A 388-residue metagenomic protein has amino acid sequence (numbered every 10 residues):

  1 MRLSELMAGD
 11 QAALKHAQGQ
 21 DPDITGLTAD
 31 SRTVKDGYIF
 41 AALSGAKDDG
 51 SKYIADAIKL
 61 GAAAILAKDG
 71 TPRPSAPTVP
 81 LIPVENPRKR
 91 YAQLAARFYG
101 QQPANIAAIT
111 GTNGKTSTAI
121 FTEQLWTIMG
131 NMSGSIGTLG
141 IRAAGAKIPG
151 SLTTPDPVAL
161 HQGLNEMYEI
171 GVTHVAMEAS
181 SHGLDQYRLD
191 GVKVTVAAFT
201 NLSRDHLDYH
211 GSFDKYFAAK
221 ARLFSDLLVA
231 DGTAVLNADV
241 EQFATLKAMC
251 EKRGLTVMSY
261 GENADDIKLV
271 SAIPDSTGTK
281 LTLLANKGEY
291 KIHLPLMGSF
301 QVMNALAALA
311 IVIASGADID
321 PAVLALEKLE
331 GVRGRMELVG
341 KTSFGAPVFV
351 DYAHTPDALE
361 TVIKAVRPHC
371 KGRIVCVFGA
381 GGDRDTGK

Functional and structural regions predicted by a protein language model:
M1-Q93, R97, E241, K268-I273 (+3 more regions): N-terminal leader/targeting and accessory segments in enzymes
G9-D10, T71-P77, V194-V348, K371-G372: Acidic, Mg2+-coordinating active-site environments of NTP-dependent enzymes
D10, R90-A238, Q242-L255, A285 (+2 more regions): Phosphate-binding loop of NTP-binding sites
Q18-L27, K89-A92, P155-V158, M177-G183 (+4 more regions): Short gly/ser/thr-rich secondary-structure transition/capping motifs
G45-D48, V332, D357-K388: Active-site beta-alpha connecting loops in nucleotide-dependent enzymes
A76-E85, I148-S151, G254-V257: Active-site regions of enzymes building and remodeling cell-envelope glycoconjugates
D351: Conserved phosphate/oxyanion-binding catalytic-loop motifs
